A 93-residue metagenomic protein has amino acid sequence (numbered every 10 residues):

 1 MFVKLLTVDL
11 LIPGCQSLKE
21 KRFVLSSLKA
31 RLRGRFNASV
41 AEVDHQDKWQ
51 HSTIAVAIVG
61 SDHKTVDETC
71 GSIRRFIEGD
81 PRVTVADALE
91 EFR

Functional and structural regions predicted by a protein language model:
V3, A41-D62, R93: Short, charge-patterned binding micro-sites
K4-G14, L18: Short glycine-/aliphatic-rich beta-strand segments at the starts of folded cytosolic domains
L6-L10, I54-V56, A88-E90: A structural signal for short, well-ordered beta-strand segments
L11, N37, I73-R75: A structural boundary/capping signal
K21: C-terminal binding/interaction regions
F36-V43, T84-E90: Short beta-strand elements
I58-R93: C-terminal structural segments of small proteins and small subunits
